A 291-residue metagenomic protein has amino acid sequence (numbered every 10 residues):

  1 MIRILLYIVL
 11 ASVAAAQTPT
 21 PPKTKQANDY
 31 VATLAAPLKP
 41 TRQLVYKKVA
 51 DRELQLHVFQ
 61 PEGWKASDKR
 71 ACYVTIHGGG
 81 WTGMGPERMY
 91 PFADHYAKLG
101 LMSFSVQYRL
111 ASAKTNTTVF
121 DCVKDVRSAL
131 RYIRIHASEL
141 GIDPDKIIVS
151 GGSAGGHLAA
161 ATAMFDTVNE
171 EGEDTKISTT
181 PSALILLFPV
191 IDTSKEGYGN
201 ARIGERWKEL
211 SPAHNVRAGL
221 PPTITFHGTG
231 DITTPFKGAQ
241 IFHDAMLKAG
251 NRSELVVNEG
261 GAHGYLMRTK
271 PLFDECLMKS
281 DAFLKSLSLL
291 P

Functional and structural regions predicted by a protein language model:
P19-D68: N-terminal cap/lid segment of alpha/beta-hydrolase-fold proteins
H57, N116, F236, Q240-H243 (+1 more regions): C-terminal catalytic histidine-bearing segment of alpha/beta-hydrolase fold enzymes
W64-R70, I76-N116, H157, T193-S194 (+1 more regions): Short substrate-entry loop that stabilizes the transition state in hydrolases
R70, I76, L187, N258-G261: Alpha/beta-hydrolase
I76-G78, I133, H227: The conserved beta1-alpha1 loop
G85-P86, F92, F104-P144, R268-E275: Catalytic nucleophile-loop/oxyanion-hole region of alpha/beta-hydrolase and closely related hydrolase-like folds
S128-I203, W207-K208, P212: Primarily recognizes the serine-hydrolase "nucleophile elbow" in alpha/beta-hydrolase and SGNH/GDSL folds
T225-H227, D231: Short beta-strand/loop motif that positions the catalytic acidic residue of the alpha/beta-hydrolase fold
